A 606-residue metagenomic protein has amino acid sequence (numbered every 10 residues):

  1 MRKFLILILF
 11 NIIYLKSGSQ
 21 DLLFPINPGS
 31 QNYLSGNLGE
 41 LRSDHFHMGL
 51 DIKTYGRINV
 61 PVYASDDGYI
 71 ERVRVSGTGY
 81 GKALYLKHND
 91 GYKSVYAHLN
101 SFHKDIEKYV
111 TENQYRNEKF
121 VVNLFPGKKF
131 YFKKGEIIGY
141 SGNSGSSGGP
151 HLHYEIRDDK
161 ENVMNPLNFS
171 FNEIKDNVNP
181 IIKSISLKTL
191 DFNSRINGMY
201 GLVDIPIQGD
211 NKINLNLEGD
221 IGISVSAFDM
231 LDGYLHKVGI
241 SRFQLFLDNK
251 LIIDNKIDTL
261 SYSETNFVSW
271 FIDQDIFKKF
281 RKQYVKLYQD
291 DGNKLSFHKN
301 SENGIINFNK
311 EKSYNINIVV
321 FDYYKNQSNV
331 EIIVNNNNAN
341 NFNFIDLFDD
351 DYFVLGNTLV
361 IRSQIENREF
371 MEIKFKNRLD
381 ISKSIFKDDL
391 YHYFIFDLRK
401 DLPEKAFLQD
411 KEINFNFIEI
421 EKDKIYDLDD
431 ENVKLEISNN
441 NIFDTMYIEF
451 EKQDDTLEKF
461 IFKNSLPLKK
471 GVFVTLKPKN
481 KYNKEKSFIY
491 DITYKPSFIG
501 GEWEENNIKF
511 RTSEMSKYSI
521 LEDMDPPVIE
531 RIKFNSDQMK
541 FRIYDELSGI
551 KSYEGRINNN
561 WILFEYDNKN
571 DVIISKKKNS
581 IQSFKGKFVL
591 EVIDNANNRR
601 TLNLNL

Functional and structural regions predicted by a protein language model:
F4-I13: Sec-dependent N-terminal signal peptides
S17-S94, N100-K104, E118-K128, K133-H151 (+3 more regions): Surface-exposed, glycine-biased beta-strand/turn segments
K175, L190-N193, G198-N338, N377-D397 (+1 more regions): Long, low-complexity serine/threonine/glycine- and acidic-rich segments characteristic of extracellular
N177-S184, F192-S194, N340-N343, M524-V528 (+1 more regions): Proline-centered linker/hinge motifs at extracellular inter-domain junctions
S224-F228, N357-Q364, F473-K477, Q538-E546: Short edge beta-strand/loop segments characteristic of extracellular beta-sandwich folds
N326-N343, D410-D430, L602-L606: Short beta-strand elements
F396-A406, N507-P526: C-terminal beta-strand-rich structural cap/linker in extracellular carbohydrate-active enzymes
I420-D423, D444-Y490: Proteolytic processing hotspots in large secreted/extracellular or virion-associated proteins and select intracellular
